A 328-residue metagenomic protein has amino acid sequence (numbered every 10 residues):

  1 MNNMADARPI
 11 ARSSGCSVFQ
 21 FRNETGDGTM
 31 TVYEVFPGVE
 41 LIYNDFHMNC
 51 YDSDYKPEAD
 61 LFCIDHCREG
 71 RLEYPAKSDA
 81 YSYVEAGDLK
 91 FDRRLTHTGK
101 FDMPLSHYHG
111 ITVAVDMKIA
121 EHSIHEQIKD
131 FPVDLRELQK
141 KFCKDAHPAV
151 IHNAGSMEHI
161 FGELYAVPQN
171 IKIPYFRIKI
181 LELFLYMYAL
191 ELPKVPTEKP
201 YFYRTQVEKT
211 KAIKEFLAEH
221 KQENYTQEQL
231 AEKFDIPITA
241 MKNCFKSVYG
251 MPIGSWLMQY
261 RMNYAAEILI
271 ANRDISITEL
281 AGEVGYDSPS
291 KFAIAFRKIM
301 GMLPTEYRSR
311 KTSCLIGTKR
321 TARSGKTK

Functional and structural regions predicted by a protein language model:
M1-G15: Short Lys/Arg-enriched alpha/beta "domain-start" segment
V18-L135, A146: N-terminal regulatory/effector-sensing and dimerization cores that precede helix-turn-helix DNA-binding domains
M117, F161, I180-F184: Hydrophobic alpha-helical core bundles mediating ligand binding, dimerization, or RNAP-core interactions
A120-H122, A166-L181: All-alpha amphipathic helical-bundle segments outside canonical DNA-binding/catalytic cores that form hydrophobic
P132-K172, S313-K328: Hydrophobic secondary-structure block in the mid-to-C-terminal portion of proteins
R136-H152, Q169-Y175, L185-E215, E219 (+1 more regions): Short, Lys/Arg-enriched, Trp-marked, Pro/Gly-tolerant hinge/linker segments that flank
L185-L192, Q227-Y260, A281-E306: Basic/polar phosphate-binding segments, predominantly the helix-turn-helix DNA-binding elements of transcriptional
K211-E219, N224, E228-Q229, S247-D287 (+1 more regions): Terminal helix-turn-helix DNA-binding modules in bacterial transcription factors
